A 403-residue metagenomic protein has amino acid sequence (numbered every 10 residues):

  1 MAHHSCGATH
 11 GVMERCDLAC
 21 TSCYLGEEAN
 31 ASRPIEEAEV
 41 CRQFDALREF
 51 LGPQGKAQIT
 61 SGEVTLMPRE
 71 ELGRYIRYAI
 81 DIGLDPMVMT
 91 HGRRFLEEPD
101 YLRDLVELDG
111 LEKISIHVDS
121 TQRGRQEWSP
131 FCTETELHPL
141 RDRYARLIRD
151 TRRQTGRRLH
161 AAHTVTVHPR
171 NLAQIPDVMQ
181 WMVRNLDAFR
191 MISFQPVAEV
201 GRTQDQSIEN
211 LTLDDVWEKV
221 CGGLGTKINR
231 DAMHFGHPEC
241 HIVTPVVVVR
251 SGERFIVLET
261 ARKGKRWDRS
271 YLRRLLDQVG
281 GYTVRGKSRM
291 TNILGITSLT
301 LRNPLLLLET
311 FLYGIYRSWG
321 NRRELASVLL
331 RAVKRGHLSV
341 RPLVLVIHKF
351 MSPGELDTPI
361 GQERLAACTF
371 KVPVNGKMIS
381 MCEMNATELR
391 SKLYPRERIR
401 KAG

Functional and structural regions predicted by a protein language model:
M1, G252-G403: Radical SAM enzyme core and accessory elements
M1-D100, D104: Conserved alpha-helical substructure of the radical SAM core
D17, V64-L66, M87, G92-L96 (+3 more regions): Conserved radical SAM core fold
E27-P34, W128-L137: Short glycine-enriched, charge-decorated loop/helix-capping segments at active-site entrances that position
G55-Q58, G110-S115, P139-E239: Conserved C-terminal portion of the radical SAM core fold that forms the substrate/S-adenosylmethionine-binding
P68-L72, E98-Y101, E127, L172-V178 (+2 more regions): A short acidic (Asp/Glu
G73-R77, L102-V106, A145, M179 (+1 more regions): Short amphipathic alpha-helical segments and helix-helix/interface helices
I208, G225-T260, L393-A402: Catalytic cores of nucleic-acid editing and processing enzymes, centered on the cytidine/adenosine deaminase
